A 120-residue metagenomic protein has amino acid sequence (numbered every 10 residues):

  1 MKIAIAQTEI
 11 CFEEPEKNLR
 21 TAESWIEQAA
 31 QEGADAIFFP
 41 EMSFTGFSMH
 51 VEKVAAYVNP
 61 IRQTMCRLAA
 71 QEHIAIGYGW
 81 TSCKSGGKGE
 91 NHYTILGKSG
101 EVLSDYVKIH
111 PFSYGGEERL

Functional and structural regions predicted by a protein language model:
M1-I5: Extreme N-terminal starter segment of soluble prokaryotic enzymes
Q7-F12: Short polar catalytic/cofactor-binding loops
P15-E23, R62, L68: Short amphipathic alpha-helical segment that frequently serves as the phosphate-/nucleotide-binding helix
N18, I26-E52, A69, I76-G77: Active-site beta-strand/loop signature of hydrolases that rely on acidic residues for catalysis
M42-N59, S85-G89: Metal-dependent catalytic neighborhoods of phosphoester/phosphodiester hydrolases
V58-K84: A short, hydrophobic beta-strand-centered structural micro-motif
R67, K84-L120: Active-site catalytic loop in hydrolytic enzyme cores
